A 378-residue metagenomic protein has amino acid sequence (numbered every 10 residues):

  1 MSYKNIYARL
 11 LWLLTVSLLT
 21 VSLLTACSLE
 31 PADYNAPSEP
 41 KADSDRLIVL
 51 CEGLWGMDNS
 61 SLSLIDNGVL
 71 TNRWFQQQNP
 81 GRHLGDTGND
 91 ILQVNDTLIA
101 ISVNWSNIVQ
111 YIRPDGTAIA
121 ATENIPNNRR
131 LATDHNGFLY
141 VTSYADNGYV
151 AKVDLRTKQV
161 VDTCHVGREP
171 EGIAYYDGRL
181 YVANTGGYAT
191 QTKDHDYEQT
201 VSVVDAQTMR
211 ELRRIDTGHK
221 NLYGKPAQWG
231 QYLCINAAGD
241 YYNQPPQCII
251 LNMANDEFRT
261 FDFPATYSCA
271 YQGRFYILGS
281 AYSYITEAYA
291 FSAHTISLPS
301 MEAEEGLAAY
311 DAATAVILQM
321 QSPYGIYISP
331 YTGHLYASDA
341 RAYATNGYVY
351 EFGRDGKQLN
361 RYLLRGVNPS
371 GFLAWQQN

Functional and structural regions predicted by a protein language model:
M1-S2, S28: N-terminal hydrophobic targeting signals that begin at the initiator methionine
S2-L14: Bacterial N-terminal signal peptides that target proteins for export
T15-V16, T20-V21: Low-complexity, intrinsically disordered tandem-repeat tracts enriched in small/polar residues
L23-A26: C-terminal motif of bacterial Sec signal peptides marking the signal peptidase cleavage site
S28-N378: Predominantly soluble domains enriched in secretory-pathway, periplasmic, or organellar proteins
